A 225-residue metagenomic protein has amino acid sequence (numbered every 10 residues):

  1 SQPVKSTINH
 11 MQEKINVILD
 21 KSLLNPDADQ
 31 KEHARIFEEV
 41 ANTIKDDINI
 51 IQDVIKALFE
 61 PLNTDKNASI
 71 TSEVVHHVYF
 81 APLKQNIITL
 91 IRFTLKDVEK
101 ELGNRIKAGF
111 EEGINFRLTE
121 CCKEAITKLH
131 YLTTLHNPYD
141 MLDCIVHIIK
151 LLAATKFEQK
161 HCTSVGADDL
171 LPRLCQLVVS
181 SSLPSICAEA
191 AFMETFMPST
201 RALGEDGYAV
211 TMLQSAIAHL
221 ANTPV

Functional and structural regions predicted by a protein language model:
S1-T163, F196, N222-V225: Intrinsically disordered, low-complexity regulatory segments in eukaryotic proteins
M141-V225: Alpha-helical bundle/repeat cores within regulatory domains of eukaryotic proteins
